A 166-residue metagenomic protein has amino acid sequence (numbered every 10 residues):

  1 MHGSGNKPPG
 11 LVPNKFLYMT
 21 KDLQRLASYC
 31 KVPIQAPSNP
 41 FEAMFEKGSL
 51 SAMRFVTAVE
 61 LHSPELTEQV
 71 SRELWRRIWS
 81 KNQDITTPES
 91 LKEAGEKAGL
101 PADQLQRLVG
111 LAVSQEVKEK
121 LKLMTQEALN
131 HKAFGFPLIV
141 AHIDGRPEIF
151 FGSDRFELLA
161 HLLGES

Functional and structural regions predicted by a protein language model:
M1-K81: Structural alpha/beta surface segment adjacent to cysteine/selenocysteine redox centers across thiol/disulfide enzymes
E65, Q69, E73-S166: C-terminal cap of thioredoxin/glutaredoxin-like
